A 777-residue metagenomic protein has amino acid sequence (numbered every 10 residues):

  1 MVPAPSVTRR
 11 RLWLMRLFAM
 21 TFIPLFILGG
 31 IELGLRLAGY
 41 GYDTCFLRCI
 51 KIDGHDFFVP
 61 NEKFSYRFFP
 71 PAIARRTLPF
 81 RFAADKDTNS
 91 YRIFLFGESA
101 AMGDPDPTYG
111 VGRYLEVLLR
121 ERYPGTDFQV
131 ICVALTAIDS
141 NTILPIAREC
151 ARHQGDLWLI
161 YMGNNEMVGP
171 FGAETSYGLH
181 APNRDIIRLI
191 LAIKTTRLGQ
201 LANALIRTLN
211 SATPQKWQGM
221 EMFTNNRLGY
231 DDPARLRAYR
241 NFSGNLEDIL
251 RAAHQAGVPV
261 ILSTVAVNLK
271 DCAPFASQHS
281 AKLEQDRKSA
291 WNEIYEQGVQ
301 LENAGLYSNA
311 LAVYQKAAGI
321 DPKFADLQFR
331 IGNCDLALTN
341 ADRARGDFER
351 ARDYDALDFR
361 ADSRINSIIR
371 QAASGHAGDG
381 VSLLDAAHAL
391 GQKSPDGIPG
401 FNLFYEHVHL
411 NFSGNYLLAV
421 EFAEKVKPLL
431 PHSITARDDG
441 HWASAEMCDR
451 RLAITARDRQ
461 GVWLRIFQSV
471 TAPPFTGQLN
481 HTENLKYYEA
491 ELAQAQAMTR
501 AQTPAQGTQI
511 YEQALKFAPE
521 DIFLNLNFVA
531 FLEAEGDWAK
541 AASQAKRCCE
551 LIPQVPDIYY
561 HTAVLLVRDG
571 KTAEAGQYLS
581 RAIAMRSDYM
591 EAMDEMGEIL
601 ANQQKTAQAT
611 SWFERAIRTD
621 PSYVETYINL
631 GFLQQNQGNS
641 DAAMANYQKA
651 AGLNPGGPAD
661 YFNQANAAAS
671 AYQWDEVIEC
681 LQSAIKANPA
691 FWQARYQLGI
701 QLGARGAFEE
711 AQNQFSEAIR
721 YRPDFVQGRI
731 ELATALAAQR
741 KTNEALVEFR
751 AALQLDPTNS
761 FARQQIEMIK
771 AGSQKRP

Functional and structural regions predicted by a protein language model:
G41-Y123, K393: Membrane/wall-proximal cationic-aromatic binding patches
G163-Q371, A386-F401, E424, P428-E512 (+1 more regions): Serine-dependent acyl-ester chemistry module
W291, A325-D326, I522-F523, P556-D557 (+6 more regions): Helix-start (N-cap) detector for alpha-helical repeat units in TPR-like alpha-solenoids, especially tetratricopeptide
N303, A337, A534, R568-D569 (+6 more regions): Register position in tetratricopeptide repeats
I320, Y354, F517, E550-L551 (+6 more regions): Structural marker of alpha-solenoid helical repeat scaffolds
